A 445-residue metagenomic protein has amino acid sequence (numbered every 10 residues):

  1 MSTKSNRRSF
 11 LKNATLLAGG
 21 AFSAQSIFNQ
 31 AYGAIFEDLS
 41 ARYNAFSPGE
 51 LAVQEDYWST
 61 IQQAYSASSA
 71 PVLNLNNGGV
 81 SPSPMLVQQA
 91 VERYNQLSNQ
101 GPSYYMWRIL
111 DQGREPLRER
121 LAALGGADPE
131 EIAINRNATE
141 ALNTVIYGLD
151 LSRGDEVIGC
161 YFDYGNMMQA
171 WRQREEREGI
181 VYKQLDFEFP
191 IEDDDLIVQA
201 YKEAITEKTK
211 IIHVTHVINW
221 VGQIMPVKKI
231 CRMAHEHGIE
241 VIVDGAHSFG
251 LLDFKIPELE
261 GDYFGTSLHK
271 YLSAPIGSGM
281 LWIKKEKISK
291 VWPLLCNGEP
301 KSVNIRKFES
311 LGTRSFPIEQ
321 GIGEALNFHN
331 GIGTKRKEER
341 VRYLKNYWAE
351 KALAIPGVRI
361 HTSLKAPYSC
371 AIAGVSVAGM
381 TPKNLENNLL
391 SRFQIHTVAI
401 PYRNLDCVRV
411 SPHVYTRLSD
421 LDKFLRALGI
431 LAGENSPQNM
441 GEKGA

Functional and structural regions predicted by a protein language model:
S2-A445: Pyridoxal 5′-phosphate
